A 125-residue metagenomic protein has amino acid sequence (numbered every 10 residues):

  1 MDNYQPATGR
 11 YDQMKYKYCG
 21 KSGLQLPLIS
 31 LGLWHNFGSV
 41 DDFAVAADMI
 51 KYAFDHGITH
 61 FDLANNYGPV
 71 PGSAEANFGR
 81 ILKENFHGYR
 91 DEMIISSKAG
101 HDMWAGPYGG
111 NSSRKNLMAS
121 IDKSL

Functional and structural regions predicted by a protein language model:
M1-I94: N-terminal binding-site loop/beta-alpha segment at the start of enzyme catalytic domains that lines or forms
S97-W104: Substrate-binding cleft and catalytic face of glycoside hydrolase catalytic domains, especially the flexible beta-alpha
W104-L125: Glycine/proline-rich, positively charged, aromatic-decorated active-site loop/lid region on the catalytic face
